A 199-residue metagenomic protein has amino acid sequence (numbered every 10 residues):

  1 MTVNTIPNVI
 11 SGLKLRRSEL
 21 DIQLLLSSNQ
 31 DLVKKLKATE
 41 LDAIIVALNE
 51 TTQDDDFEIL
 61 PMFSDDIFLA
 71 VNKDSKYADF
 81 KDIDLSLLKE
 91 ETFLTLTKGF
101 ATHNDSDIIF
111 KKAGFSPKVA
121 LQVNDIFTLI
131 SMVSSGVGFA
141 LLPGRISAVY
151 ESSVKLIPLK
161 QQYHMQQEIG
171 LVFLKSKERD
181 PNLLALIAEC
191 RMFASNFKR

Functional and structural regions predicted by a protein language model:
M1-R17, D21-L25, Q30-V33, E178-P181: N-terminal winged-helix
N8-G12, Q30-I67, V71, S134 (+1 more regions): Short beta-strand-centered segments that line the small-molecule binding cleft or hinge of alpha/beta clamshell
V9-S18, H103-S116: Ligand-binding cleft/hinge of the Venus flytrap
L15-R17, N104, G144-E151, Q162-R199: C-terminal effector-binding regulatory domain of bacterial HTH transcription factors
L20-S27, S116-D125: Short beta-strand-to-loop elements that line the ligand-binding cleft of bilobed periplasmic-binding protein-like
D54-L60, D65-D66, F127-K175: Beta-alpha-beta core module
D56-I67, V71-F93: Flexible hinge/capping segments at coil-to-helix
Y77-A78, E91-A113, R179-I187, F197: Secondary-structure junction motif
